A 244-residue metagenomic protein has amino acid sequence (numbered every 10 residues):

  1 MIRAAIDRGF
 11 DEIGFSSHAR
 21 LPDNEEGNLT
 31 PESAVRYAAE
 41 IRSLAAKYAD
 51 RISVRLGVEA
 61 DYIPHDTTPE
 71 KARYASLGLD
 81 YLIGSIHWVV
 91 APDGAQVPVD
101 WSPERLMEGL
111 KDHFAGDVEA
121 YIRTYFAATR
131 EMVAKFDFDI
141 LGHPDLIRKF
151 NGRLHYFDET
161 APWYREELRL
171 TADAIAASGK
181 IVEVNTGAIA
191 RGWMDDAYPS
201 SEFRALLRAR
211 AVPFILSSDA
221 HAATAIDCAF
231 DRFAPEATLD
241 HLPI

Functional and structural regions predicted by a protein language model:
M1, P144, K149, L154-I244: Charged catalytic cores and adjacent phosphate/nucleic-acid-binding surfaces used for phosphate/nucleic-acid chemistry
M1-P64, P69, Y74, D80 (+5 more regions): An N-terminally biased module of ancient metal coordination in phosphate/nucleic-acid-related enzymes
I13-S16, L79-H87, I140-L146, E183: Non-cysteine beta-strand/loop elements that form the S-adenosyl-L-methionine
G14-A34, V89-G116: Active-site gating loops and adjacent loop-to-helix segments of metal-dependent hydrolytic enzymes
S33-A46, S53, E70-G78, G116-D139 (+3 more regions): Histidine/acidic residue-rich metal-binding segments in metalloenzymes
H65, A75-L79, I83-V89, V99-L106: A basic- and aromatic-enriched beta-loop-alpha substructure that forms the phosphate/nucleotide- and DNA/RNA-contacting
I86, V90-W101, V133-D145: Extended, charge-rich helix/loop segments that form flexible, surface "patches" used to engage negatively charged
L106-I122, F150-T160: Surface-exposed cleft-lining segments at the edges of enzyme active sites
